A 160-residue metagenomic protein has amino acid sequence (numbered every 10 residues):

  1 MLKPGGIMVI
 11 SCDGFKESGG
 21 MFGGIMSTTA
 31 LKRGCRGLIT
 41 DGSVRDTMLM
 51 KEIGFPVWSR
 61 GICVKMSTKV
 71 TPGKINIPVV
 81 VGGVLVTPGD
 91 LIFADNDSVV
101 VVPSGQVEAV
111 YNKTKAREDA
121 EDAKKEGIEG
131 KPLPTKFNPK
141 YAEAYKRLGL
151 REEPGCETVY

Functional and structural regions predicted by a protein language model:
M1-P88, V101-Y160: Feature captures the catalytic cores and cofactor-binding loops of soluble hydro-lyases/lyases that act on carboxylate
D95-N96: Short acidic-glycine loop/turn motifs at beta-strand connectors
